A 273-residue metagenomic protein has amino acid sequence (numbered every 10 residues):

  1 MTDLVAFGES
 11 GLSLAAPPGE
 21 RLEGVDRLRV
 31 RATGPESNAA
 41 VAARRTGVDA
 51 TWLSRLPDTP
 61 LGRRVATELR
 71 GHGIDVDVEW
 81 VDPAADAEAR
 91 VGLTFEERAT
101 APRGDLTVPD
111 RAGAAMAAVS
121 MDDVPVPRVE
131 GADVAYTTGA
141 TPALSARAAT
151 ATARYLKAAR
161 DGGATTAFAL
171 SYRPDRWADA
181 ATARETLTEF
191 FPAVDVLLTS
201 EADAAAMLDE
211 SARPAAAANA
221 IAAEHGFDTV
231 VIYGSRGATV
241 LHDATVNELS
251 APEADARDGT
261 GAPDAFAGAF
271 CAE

Functional and structural regions predicted by a protein language model:
M1-I74: Glycine-rich phosphate/adenosyl-contacting loop at the front of the ribokinase-like
D3-V5, R213-E273: Conserved phosphate-binding/catalytic region of the ribokinase-like
S10, A140, A265: Active-site metal-binding loops of divalent metal-dependent hydrolases
L14, M207, L241: Residues that scaffold the ATP/ADP-binding catalytic core of kinase and kinase-like folds
R21, D49-G139: Conserved N-terminal subdomain of the carbohydrate kinase-like
A43, S200, P263: Short, conserved phosphate/pyrophosphate- and ester-handling motifs at nucleotide-, phospho-/glycolipid
D49-A50, V76, A164-T166, V230: Hydrophobic anchor at the start of a short beta-strand that flanks the dinucleotide cofactor-binding loop
V134-A220, F227-D228, R236-A238: Conserved beta-alpha-beta core of the PfkB/ribokinase-like small-molecule kinase fold
